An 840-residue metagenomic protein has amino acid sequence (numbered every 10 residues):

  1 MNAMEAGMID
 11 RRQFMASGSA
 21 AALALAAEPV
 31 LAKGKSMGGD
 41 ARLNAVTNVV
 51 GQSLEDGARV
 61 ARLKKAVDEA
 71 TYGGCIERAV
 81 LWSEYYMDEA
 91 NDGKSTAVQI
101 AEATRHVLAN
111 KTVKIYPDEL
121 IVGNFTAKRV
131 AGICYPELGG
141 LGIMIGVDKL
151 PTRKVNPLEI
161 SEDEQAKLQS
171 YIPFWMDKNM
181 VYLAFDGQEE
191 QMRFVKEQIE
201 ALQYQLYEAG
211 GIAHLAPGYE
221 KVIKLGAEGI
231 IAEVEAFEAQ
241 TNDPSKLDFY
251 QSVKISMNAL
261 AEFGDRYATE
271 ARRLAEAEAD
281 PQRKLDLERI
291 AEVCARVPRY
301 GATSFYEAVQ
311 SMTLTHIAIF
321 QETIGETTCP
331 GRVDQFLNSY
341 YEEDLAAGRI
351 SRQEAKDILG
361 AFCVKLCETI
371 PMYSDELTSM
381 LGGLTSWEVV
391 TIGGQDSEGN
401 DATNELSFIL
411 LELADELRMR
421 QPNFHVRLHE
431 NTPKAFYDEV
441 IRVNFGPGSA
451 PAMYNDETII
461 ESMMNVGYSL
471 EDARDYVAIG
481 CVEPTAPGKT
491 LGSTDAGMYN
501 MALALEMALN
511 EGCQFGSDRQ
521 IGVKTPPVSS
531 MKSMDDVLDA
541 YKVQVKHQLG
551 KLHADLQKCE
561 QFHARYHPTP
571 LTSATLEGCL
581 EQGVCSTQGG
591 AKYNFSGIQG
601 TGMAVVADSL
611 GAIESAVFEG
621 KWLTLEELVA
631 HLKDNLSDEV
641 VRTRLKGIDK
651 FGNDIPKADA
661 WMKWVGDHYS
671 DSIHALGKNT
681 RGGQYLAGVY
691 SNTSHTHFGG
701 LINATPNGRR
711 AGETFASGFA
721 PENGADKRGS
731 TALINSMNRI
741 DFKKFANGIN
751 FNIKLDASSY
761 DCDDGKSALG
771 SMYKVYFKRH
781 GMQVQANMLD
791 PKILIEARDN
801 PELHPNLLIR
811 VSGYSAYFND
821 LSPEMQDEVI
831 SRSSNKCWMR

Functional and structural regions predicted by a protein language model:
N2-A21: N-terminal secretory signal peptides and thylakoid transit peptides that target proteins across membranes
S19, D265, T269-R272, G611 (+1 more regions): Short amphipathic alpha-helical segments enriched in leucine
A32-G34: Boundary at the C-terminal end of the N-terminal hydrophobic targeting segment
G38-S252, Q282, D286-E288, Y300-R840: Conserved catalytic cores of very large enzyme subunits
K246, Y250-A277, P281-A295, A816: Metallocofactor- and cofactor-centric catalytic cores in central/energy metabolism, strongly enriched
